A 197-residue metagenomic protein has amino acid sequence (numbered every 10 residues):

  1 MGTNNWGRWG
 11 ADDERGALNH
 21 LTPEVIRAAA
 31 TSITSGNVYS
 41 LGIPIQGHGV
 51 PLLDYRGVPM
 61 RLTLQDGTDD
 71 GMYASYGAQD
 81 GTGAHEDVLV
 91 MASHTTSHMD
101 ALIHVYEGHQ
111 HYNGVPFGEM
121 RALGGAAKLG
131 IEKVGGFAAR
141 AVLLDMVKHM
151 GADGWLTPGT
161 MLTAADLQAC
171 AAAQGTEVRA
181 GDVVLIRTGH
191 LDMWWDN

Functional and structural regions predicted by a protein language model:
M1-N197: Active-/binding-site microenvironments in catalytic and ligand-binding cores
